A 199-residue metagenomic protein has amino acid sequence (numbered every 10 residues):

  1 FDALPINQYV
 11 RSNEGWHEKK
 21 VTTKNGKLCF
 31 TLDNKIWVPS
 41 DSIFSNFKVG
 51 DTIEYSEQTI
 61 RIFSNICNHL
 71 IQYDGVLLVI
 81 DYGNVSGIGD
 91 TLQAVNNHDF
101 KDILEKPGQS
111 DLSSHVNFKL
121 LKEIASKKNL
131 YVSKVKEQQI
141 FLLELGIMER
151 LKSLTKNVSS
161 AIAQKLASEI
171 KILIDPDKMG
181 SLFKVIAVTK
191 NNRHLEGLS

Functional and structural regions predicted by a protein language model:
F1-S45, L92-I103: A mobile, often basic/glycine-rich helix-loop segment that functions as the active-site lid/recognition loop
D41-S199: Long, Lys/Arg- and hydrophobic-enriched amphipathic alpha-helices
